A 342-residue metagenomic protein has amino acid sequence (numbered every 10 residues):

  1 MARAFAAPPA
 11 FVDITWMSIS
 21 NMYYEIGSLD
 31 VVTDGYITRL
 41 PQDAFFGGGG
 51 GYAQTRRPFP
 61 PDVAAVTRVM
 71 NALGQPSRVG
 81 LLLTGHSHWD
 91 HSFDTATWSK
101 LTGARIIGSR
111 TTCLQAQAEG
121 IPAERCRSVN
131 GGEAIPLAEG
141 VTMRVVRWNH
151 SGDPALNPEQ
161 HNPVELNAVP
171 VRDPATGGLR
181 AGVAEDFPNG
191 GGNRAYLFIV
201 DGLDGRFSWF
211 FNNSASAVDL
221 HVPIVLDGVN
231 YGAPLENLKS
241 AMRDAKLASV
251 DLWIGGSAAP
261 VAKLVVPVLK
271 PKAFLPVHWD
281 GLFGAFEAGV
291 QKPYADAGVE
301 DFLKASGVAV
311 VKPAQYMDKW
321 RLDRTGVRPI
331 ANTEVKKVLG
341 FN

Functional and structural regions predicted by a protein language model:
A2-P9, R110-G205, Y316, T333: Metallo-beta-lactamase
A4-F5, L29-L83, H88, F93 (+4 more regions): Pre-active-site segment of Zn-dependent metallo-hydrolases
D13-W16, V31-D34, T142-N149, F207-S216 (+1 more regions): Active-site-proximal beta-strand elements of phosphoester/diester hydrolases
S20, L40, H88-S92, C113-A116 (+7 more regions): Active-site environment of divalent metal-dependent phosphoester hydrolases
V32-Y36, R78-H88, I107-R110, W209-A215 (+4 more regions): Active-site neighborhood of phospho(di)ester-bond hydrolases with catalytic His/Asp-centered motifs
F93-S99, L264-V265, K270: Histidine-anchored nucleotide/phosphate-binding helix
R105, C113-A138, P267-N342: Binuclear metal-ion centers of metallo-dependent hydrolases, dominated by the metallo-beta-lactamase
L179-L269: Active-site-proximal loop/helix segments of hydrolase catalytic cores
